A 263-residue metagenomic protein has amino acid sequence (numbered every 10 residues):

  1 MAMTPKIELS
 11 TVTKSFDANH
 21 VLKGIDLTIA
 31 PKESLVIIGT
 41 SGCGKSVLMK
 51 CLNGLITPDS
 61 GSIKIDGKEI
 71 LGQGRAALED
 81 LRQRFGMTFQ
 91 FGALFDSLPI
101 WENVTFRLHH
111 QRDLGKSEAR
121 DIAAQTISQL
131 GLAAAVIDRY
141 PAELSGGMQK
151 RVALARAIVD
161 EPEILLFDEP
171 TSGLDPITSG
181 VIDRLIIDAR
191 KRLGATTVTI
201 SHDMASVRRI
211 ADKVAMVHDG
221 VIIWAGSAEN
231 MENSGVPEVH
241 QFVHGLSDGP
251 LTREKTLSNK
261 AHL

Functional and structural regions predicted by a protein language model:
N53: Helix-to-loop junction immediately C-terminal to a conserved catalytic motif
E69, S117-A135: Conserved ABC ATPase "signature" region
I70-G86, M231-S234: ABC ATPase NBD coupling module
L98-F106: Short coil-to-helix segment of the ABC ATPase nucleotide-binding domain corresponding to the Q-loop/switch region
Y140-L144, M148: Conserved ABC ATPase signature
E161: Conserved catalytic motifs of ABC-family nucleotide-binding domains
L165-D168: Catalytic Walker B motif of ABC-type/P-loop ATPase nucleotide-binding domains
